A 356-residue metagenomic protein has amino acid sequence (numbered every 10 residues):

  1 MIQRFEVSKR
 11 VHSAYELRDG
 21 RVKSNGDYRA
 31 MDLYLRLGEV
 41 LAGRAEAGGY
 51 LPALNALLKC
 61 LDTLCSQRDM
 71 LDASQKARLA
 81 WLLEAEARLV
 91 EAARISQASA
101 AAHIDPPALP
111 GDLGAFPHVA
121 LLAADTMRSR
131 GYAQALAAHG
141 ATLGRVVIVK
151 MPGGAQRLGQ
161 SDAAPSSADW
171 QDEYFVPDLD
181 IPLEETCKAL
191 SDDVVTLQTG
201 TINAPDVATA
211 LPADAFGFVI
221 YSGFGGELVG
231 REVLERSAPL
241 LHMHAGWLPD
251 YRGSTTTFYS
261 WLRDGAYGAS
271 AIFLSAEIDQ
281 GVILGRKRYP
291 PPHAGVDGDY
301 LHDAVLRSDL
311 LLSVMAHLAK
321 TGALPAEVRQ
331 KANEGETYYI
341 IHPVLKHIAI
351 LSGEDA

Functional and structural regions predicted by a protein language model:
I2-V11: N-terminal leader/linker segments that initiate helical-solenoid repeat arrays
R10-N55, K59-A356: One-carbon transfer enzymes
